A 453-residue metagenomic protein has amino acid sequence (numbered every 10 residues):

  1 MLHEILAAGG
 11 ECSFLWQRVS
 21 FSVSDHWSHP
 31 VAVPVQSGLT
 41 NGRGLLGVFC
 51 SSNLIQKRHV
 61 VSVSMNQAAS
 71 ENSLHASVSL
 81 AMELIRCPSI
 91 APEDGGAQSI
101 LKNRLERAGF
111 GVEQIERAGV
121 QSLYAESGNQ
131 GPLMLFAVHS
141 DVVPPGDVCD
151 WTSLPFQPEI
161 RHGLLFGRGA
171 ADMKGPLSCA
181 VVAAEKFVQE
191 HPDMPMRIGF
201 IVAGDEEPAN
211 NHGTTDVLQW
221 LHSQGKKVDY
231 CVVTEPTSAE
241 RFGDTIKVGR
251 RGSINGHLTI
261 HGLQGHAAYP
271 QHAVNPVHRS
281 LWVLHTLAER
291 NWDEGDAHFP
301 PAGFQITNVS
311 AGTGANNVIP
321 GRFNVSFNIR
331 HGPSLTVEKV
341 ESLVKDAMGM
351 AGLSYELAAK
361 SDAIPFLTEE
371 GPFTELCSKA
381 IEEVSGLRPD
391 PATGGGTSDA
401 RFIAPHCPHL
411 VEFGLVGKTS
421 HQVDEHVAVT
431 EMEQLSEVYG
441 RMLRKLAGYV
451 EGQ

Functional and structural regions predicted by a protein language model:
V31, T40-G42: Targeting/processing segments of secretory and organellar proteins
S62-R168, K186-P195: Acidic/His- and Gly-rich active-site-bordering loop/insert found across diverse amide/peptide-bond hydrolases
V63-M65, N72, P236-R241, V248 (+1 more regions): Metal-dependent amide/peptide-bond hydrolase catalytic core, centered on the "pita-bread" metallohydrolase fold
F136, I160-P208, I254-I260, Y269-R290 (+2 more regions): Alpha-helical metal-binding/catalytic segments enriched in His/Glu/Asp
M173-G249, A447, E451-Q453: Acidic/histidine-rich catalytic neighborhood of metal-dependent amide-processing enzymes
